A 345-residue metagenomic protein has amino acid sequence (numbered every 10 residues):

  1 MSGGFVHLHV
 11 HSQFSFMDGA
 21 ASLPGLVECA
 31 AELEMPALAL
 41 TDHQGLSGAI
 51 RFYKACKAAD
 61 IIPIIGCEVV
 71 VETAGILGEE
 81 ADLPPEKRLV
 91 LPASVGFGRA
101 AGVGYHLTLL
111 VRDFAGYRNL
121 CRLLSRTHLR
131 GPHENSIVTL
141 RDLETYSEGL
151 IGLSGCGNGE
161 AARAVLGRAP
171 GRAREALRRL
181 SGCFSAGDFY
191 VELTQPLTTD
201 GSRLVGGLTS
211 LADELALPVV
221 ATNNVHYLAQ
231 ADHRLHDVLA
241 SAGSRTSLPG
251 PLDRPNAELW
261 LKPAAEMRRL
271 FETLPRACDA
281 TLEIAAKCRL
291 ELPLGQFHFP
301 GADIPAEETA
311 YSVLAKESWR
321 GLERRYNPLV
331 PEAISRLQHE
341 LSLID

Functional and structural regions predicted by a protein language model:
M1-D345: Phosphodiester-processing cores and adjacent nucleic acid-binding clamps
